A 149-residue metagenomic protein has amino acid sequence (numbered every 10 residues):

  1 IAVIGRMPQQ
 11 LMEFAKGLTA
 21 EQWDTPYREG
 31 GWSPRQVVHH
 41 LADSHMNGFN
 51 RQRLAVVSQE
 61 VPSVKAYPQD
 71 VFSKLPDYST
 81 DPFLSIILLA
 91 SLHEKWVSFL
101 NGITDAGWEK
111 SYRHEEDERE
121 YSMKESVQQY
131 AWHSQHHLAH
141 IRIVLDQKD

Functional and structural regions predicted by a protein language model:
A2-W32: A glycine-rich, hydrophobic loop/mini-helix early in the fold
V3-F14, R51, V71-E109, Y130: Acidic/histidine-rich alpha-helical segments that form the ligand environment of transition-metal centers
F14, L18-E21, Q59, I103-G107 (+1 more regions): A short secondary-structure junction motif
D24-D70, E94-V97, E109-D149: Short, contiguous alpha-helical
